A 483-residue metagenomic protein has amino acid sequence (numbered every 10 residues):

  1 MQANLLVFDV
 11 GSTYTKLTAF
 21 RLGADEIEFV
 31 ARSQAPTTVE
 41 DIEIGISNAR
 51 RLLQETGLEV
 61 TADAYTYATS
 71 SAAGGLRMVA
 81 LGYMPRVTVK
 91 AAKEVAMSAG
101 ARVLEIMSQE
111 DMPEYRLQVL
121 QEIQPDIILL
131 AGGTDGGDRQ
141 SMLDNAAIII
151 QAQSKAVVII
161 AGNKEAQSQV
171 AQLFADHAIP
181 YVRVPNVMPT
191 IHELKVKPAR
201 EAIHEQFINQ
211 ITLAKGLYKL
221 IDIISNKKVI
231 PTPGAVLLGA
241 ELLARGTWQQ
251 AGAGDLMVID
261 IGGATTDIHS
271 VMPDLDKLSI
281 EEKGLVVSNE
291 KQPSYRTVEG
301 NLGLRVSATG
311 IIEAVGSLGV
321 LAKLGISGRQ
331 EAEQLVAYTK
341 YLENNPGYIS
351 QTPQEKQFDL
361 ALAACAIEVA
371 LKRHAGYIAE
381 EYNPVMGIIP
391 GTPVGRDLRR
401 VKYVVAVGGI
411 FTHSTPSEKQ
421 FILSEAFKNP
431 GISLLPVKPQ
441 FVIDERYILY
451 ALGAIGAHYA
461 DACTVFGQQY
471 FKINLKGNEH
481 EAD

Functional and structural regions predicted by a protein language model:
M1-V7, G23-D255, E355-A366, H374 (+2 more regions): Nucleotide/phosphate-binding catalytic cleft detector across ATP-hydrolyzing and phosphate-transferring enzymes
V10-T13: Short, flexible loop/turn motifs enriched in small residues
T15-R21, M78, I261, T266-V271: Short beta-strand scaffold segments in enzyme catalytic cores
S33-Q34, E241, G246, A251-Q330 (+1 more regions): Glycine-rich phosphate-binding loop of actin/hexokinase-like ATP-binding domains
I46-S47, I261-I268, A364-A370: Conserved long hydrophobic alpha-helices within structured protein cores
W248, T266, S270-P273, S307 (+3 more regions): Hydrophobic alpha-helix feature that most strongly marks membrane-spanning transmembrane helices and their immediate
D274-V286, G376-G395: Short mixed-charge
I311-E380: A glycine- and small/hydrophobic-rich beta-loop-beta segment that serves as a flexible "lid/hinge" or phosphate-binding
